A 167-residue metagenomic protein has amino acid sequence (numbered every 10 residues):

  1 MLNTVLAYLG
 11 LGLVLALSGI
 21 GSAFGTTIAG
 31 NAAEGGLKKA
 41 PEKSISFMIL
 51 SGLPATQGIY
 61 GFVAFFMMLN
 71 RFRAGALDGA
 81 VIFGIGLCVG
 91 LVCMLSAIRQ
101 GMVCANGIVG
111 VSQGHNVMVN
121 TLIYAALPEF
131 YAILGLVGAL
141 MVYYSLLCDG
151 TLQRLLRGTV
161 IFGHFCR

Functional and structural regions predicted by a protein language model:
M1-R167: Hydrophobic, small-residue-rich transmembrane alpha-helices and their short perimembrane loops in multi-pass membrane
